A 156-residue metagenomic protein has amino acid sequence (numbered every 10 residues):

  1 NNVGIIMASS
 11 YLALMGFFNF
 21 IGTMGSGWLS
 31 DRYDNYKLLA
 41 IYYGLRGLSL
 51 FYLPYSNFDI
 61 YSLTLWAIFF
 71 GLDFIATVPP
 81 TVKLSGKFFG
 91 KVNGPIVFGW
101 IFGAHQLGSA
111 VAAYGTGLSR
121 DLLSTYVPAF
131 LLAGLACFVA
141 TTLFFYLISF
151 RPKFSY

Functional and structural regions predicted by a protein language model:
G16-M24, Q106-A110: Residue-level signature of mid-helix packing/kink "hotspots" within the transmembrane helices of 12-pass Major
T23-D34, R120-D121: Helix-to-loop junctions at the C-terminal end of transmembrane segments in multipass secondary transporters
R32-Y43: Cytoplasmic membrane-interface "Motif A"-like loop-to-helix N-cap segments of 12-TM Major Facilitator Superfamily
L45-F58: C-terminal ends and interior cores of transmembrane alpha-helices in multi-pass membrane transporters/permeases
S62-A76: Hydrophobic core of transmembrane alpha-helices in multi-pass small-molecule transporters, especially MFS/SLC-type
A76-F89: Intracellular juxtamembrane helix-capping segments at the cytosolic ends of symmetry-related transmembrane helices
F88-L123, A133: A late C-terminal transmembrane helix in Major Facilitator Superfamily
A133-Y156: Multi-pass alpha-helical transporter architecture, strongest for 12-TM Major Facilitator/SLC carriers used
